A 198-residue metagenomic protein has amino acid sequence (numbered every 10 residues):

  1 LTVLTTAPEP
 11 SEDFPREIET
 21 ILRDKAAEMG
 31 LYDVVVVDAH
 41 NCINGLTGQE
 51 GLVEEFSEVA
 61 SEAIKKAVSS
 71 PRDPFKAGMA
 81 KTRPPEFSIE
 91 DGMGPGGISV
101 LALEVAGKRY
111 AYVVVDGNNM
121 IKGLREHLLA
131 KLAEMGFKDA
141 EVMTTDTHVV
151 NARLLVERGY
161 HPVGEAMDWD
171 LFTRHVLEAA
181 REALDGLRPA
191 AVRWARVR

Functional and structural regions predicted by a protein language model:
L1-R198: Terminal domain-initiation and capping elements
